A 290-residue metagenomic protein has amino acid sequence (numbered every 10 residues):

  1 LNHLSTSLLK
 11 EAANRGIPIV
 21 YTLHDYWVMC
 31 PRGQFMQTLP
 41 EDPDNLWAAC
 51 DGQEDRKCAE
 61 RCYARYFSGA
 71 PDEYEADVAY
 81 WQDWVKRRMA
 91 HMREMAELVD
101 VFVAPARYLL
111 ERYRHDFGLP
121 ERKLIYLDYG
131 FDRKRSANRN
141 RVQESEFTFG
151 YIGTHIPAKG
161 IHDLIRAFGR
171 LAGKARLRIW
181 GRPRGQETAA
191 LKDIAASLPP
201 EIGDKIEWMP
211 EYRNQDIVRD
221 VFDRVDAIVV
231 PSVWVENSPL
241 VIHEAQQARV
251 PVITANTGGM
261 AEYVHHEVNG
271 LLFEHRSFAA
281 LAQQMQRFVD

Functional and structural regions predicted by a protein language model:
V28, N45-S136: Donor nucleotide-sugar binding/catalytic pocket of nucleotide-sugar-dependent glycosyltransferases
V103, V142-K159, I165-G169, R178: Conserved donor-binding/catalytic core segment of Leloir-type glycosyltransferases
I152, R176-K192, E211: Glycosyltransferase donor-sugar binding loop
A190-D216: Nucleotide-activated donor-binding/catalytic signature segment of Leloir-type glycosyltransferases, i.e., the conserved
E211, D220-V225: Short alpha-helical donor nucleotide-sugar binding micro-motif in glycosyltransferases
R219, N237, I242-Q247, A261-E262 (+1 more regions): Short alpha-helical segment that forms part of, or immediately flanks, the ligand-binding pocket in carbohydrate-active
V230, I242, P251-T254: Short hydrophobic beta-strand element within catalytic cores of glycosyltransferases and related nucleotide-activated
H266-E267, L271-F278, Q286-V289: Conserved acidic donor-binding segment of nucleotide-sugar-dependent glycosyltransferases
